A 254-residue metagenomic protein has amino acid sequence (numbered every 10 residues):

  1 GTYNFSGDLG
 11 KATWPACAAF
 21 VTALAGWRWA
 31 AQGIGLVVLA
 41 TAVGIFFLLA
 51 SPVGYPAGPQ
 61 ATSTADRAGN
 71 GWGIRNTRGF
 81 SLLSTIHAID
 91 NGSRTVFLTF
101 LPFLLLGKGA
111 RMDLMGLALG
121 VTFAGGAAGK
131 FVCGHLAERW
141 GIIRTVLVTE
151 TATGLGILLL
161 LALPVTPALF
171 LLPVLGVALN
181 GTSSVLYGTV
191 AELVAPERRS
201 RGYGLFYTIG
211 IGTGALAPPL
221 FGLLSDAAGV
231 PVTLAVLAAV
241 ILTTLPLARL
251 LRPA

Functional and structural regions predicted by a protein language model:
Y3-V53: Helix-loop-helix hairpin linking two adjacent transmembrane segments in secondary transporters
K11, A191-L193, E197-V230: A late C-terminal transmembrane helix in Major Facilitator Superfamily
C17-A25, L105-L106, L136-A137, F221-A228: Interfacial helix-cap and linker-helix signal at transmembrane-aqueous boundaries of multi-pass secondary transporters
F46-W72: Flexible cytoplasmic inter-helical loops of multi-pass small-molecule transporters
R78-K130: Extracytoplasmic gate region of multi-pass secondary transporters
R144-L159: Structural signature of the two symmetry-related core transmembrane helices
L161-L171: Helix-loop junctions at membrane interfaces in 12-TM secondary transporters
G181-V194: Intracellular juxtamembrane helix-capping segments at the cytosolic ends of symmetry-related transmembrane helices
